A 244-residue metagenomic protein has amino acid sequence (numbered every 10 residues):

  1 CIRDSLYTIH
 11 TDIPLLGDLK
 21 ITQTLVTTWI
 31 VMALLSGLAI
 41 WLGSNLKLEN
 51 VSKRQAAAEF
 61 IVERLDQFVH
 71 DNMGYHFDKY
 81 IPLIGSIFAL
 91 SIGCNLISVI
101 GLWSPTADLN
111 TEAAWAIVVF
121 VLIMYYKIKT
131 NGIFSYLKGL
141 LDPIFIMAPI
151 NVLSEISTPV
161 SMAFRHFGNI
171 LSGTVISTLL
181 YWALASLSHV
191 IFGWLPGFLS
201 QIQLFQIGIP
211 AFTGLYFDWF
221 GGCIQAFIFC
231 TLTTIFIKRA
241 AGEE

Functional and structural regions predicted by a protein language model:
R3-E244: Selective transmembrane helix interface/packing segments
